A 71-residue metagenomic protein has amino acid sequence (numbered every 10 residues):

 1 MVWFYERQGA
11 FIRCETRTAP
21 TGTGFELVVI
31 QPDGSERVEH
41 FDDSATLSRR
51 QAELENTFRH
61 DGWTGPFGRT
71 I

Functional and structural regions predicted by a protein language model:
M1-G9, F58-I71: Short, charged, intrinsically disordered terminal tails
E6, T16, E36, R49-R50 (+1 more regions): Short, intrinsically disordered low-complexity segments
I12-E36: Short aromatic-glycine-(Arg/Gly/Cys) micro-motifs in beta-strand/loop hairpins
D33-T46: A short, exposed loop/beta-hairpin motif centered on an aromatic-Gly-Thr core
D43-H60, G65: A short, charged, amphipathic alpha-helix used as a generic interaction element across diverse proteins
